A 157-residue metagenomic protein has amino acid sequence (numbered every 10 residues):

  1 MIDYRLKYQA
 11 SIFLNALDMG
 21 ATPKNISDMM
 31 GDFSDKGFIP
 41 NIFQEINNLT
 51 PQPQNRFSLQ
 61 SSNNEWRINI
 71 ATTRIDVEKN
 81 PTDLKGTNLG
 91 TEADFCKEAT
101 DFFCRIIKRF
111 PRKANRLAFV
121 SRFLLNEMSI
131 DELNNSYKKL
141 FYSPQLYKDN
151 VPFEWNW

Functional and structural regions predicted by a protein language model:
M1-T82: N-terminal low-complexity, intrinsically disordered segments
F13-L17, F110, K148: Proteins with a high burden of low-complexity, intrinsically disordered sequence enriched in S/T/G/P/A and R, requiring
M19-K24, G86-G90, I130-E132: Short, conserved charged micro-motifs
M29-N47, F95, A99-F110, P144: Hydrophobic, Leu/Ile/Phe/Ala-enriched alpha-helical segments that form helix-helix packing faces
N64-R67, K108-P111, F141-Q145: Signature of extracytoplasmic/envelope-associated structural regions
T82-F123: Aromatic- and glycine-enriched beta-alpha-beta binding-site module
A118-W157: Aromatic/basic-lined ligand-recognition segments that form π-stacking hydrophobic pockets flanked by Lys/Arg to engage
